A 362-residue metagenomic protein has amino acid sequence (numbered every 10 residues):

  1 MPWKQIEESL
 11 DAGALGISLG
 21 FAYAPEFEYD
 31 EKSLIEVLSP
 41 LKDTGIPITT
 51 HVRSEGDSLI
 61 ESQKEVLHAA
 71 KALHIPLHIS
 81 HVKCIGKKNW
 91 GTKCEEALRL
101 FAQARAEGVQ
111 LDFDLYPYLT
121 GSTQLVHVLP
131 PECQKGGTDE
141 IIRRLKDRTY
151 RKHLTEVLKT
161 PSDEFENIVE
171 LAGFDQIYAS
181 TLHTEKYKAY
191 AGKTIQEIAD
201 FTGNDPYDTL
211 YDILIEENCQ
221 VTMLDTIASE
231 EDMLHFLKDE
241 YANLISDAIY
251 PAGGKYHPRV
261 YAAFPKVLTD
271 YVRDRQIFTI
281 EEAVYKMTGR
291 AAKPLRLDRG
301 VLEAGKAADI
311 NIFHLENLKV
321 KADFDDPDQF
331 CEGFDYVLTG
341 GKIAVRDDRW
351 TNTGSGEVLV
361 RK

Functional and structural regions predicted by a protein language model:
M1-L73: Hydrophobic, small-residue-rich alpha-helical packing segments that form membrane-like cores
M1-Y23, K71, P76, H81-Q276: Active-site neighborhoods of metal-dependent hydrolases
G13, H51, D114, G203 (+6 more regions): Divalent metal-coordination and catalytic microenvironments
G16-S18, T49, P76-H78, D112 (+5 more regions): Structured core elements
P25-K32, R53-D57, K88-T92, K255-R259 (+1 more regions): Alpha-helix capping and helix-loop boundary segments enriched in small/acidic/polar residues
Y29, I60-K64, N89-K93, S122-E132 (+3 more regions): Short acidic, glycine/serine/threonine-rich loops at helix termini
D147, H235-Y241, S246-D247, Y261-A263 (+1 more regions): C-terminal cap of metal-dependent C-N hydrolases
V221-I227, M233, T279-V284, A292-D328: Acidic, glycine-enriched loop/beta-strand segments at the rims of small-molecule binding/catalytic pockets
